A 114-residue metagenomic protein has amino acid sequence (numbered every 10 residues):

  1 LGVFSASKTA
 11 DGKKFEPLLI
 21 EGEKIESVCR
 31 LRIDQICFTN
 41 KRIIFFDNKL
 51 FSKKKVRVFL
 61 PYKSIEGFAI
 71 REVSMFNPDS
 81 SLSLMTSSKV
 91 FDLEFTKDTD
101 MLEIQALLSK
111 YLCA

Functional and structural regions predicted by a protein language model:
L1-I36, D98: Anionic N-terminal interaction surfaces
S7, Y62-I65, R71, E94 (+2 more regions): Generic signature of intrinsically disordered, low-complexity segments enriched in small/polar residues
L19-Q35, T39-V90, K110: Phosphoinositide-binding peripheral membrane targeting modules
T86-E103: Canonical phosphoinositide-binding patch of PH/PH-like domains
D98-A114: Terminal and domain-flanking low-complexity segments
